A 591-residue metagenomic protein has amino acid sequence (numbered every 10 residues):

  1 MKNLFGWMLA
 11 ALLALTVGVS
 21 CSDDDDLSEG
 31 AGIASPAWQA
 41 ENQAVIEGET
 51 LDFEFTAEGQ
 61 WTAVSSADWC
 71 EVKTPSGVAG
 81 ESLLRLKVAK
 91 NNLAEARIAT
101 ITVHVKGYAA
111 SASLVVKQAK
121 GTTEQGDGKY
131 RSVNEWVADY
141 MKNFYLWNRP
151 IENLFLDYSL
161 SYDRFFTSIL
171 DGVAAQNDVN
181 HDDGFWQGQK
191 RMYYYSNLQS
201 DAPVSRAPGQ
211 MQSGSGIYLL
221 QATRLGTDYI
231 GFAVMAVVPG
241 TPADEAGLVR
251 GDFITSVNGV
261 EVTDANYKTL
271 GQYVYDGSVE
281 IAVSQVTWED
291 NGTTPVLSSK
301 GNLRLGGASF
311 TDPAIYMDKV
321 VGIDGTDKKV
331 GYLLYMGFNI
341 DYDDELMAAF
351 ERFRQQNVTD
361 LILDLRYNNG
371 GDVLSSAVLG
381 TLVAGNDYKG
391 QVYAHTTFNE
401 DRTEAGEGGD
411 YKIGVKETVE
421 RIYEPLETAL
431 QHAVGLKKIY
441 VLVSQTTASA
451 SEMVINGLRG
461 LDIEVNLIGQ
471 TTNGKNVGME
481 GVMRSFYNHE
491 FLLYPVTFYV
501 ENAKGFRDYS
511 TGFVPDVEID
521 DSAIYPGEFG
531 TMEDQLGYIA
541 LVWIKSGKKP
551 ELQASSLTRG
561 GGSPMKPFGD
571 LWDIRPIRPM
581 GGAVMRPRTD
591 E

Functional and structural regions predicted by a protein language model:
M1-V19: Sec-dependent bacterial lipoprotein signal peptides
L13-Q39, K106-R131: Bacterial Sec-dependent N-terminal signal peptides
D25-L27, G32-S65: Solvent-exposed, low-complexity, repeat-rich "mucin-like" stalks and linkers
W38, T56-R85: Surface-exposed binding patches on compact interaction domains or structured appendages
A89-A96, Y275: Surface-exposed, short loops/turns at beta-strand junctions within beta-sandwich domains
A94-G107: A short beta-strand micro-motif common to beta-rich folds, especially ectodomain repeats
T122-D360, S375, G385, R559-E591: Flexible, low-complexity junctional segments that flank or bridge functional domains
V330-L333, G337-D360, N369-E591: C-terminal "post-core" interaction segments
